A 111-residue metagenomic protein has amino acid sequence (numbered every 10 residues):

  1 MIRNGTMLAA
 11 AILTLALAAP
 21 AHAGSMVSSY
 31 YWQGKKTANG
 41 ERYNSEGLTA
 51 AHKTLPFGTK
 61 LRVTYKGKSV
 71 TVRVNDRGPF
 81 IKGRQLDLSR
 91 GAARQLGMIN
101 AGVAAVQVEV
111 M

Functional and structural regions predicted by a protein language model:
I2-L15, A19-M111: Secreted/periplasmic proteins
